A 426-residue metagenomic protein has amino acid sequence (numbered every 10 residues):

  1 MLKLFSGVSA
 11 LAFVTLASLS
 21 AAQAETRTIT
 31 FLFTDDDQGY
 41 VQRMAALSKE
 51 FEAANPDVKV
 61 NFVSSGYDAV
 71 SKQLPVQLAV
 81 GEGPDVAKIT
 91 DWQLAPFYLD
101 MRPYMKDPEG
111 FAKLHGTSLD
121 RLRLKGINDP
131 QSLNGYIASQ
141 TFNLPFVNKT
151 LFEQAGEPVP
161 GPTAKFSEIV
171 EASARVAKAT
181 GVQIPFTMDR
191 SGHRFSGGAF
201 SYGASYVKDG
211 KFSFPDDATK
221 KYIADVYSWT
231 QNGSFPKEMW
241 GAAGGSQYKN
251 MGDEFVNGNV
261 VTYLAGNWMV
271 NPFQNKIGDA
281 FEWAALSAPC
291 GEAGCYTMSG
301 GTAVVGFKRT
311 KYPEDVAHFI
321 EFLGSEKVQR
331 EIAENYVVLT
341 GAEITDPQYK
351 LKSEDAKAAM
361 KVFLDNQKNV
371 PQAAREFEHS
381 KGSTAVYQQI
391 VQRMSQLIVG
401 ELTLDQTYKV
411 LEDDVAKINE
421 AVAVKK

Functional and structural regions predicted by a protein language model:
M1-Q23: Gram-negative bacterial Sec-dependent N-terminal signal peptides
A22-P96, P108-K113, V159, G244-G245 (+7 more regions): Conserved N-terminal structural module of periplasmic/extracytoplasmic solute-binding proteins
A53-A54, Q131, A155, Q231-S234 (+3 more regions): Extracytoplasmic/periplasmic substrate-recognition and gating elements
S64-Q73, A164-V170, M239-D253: Short helix-initiation/N-cap motifs at beta->coil->alpha
L78-I89, V182, V256-A265: Alpha-to-beta junction loops
T90-F142: Hinge/lid segment of periplasmic solute-binding proteins
S173-A174, K211-G244, Q274, A288: Glycine-centered hinge/linker elements that transmit conformational signals in sensory and ligand-binding systems
E334-A385, Q389-Q392, Q396, V424-K426: Long, aromatic- and glycine/proline-rich binding clefts that accommodate carbohydrate-like moieties
